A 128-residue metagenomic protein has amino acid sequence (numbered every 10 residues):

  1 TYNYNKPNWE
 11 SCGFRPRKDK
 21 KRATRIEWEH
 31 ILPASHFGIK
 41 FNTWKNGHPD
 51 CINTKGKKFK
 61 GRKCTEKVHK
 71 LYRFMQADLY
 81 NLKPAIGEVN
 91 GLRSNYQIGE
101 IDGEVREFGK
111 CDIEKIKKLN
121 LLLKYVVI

Functional and structural regions predicted by a protein language model:
T1-D19: N-terminal module-boundary/linker segments of secreted carbohydrate-active enzymes
P16-I128: Domain-level detector of nuclease and nuclease-like folds in predominantly extracellular/periplasmic contexts
